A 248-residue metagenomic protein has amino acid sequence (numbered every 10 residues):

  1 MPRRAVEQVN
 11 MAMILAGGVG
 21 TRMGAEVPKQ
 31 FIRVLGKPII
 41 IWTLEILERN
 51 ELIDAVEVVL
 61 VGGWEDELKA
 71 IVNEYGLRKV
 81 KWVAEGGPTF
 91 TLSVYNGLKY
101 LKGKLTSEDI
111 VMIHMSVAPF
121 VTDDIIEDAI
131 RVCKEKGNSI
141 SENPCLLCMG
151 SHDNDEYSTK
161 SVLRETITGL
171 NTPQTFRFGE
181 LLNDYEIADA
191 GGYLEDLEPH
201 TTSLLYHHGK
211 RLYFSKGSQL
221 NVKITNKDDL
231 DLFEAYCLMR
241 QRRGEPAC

Functional and structural regions predicted by a protein language model:
P2-D66: N-terminal glycine-rich phosphate-binding loop and ensuing alpha1 helix
I14, I40, G97, M115 (+3 more regions): Residue-level signal for inorganic ion chemistry
T21, S116-F120: Acidic metal-phosphate-binding loop of nucleotide-sugar-dependent transferases
L44-E48, V72, L101: Hydrophobic C-terminal alpha-helix "anchor/cap" residues
N73-D109: Short phosphate-binding loop-to-helix
I110-H114: Short aromatic-hydrophobic micro-motifs that form the base-stacking/packing surface for donor nucleotide recognition
F120-S215, C248: Conserved core of the sugar-phosphate nucleotidyltransferase
N221-C248: Hydrophobic helical membrane-anchoring modules
